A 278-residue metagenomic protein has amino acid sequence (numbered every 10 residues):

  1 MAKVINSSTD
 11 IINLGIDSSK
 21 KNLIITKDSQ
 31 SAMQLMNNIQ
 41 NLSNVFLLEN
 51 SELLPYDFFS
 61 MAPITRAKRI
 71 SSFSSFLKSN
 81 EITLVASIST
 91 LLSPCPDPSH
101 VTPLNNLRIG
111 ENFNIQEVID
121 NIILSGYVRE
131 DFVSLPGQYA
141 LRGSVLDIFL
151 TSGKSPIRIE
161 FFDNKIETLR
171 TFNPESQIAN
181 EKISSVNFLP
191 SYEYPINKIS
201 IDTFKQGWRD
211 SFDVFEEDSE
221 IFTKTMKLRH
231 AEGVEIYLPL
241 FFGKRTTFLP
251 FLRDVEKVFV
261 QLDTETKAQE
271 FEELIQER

Functional and structural regions predicted by a protein language model:
M1-R278: ASCE RecA-like P-loop NTPase motor cores that couple ATP hydrolysis to mechanical translocation on nucleic acids
